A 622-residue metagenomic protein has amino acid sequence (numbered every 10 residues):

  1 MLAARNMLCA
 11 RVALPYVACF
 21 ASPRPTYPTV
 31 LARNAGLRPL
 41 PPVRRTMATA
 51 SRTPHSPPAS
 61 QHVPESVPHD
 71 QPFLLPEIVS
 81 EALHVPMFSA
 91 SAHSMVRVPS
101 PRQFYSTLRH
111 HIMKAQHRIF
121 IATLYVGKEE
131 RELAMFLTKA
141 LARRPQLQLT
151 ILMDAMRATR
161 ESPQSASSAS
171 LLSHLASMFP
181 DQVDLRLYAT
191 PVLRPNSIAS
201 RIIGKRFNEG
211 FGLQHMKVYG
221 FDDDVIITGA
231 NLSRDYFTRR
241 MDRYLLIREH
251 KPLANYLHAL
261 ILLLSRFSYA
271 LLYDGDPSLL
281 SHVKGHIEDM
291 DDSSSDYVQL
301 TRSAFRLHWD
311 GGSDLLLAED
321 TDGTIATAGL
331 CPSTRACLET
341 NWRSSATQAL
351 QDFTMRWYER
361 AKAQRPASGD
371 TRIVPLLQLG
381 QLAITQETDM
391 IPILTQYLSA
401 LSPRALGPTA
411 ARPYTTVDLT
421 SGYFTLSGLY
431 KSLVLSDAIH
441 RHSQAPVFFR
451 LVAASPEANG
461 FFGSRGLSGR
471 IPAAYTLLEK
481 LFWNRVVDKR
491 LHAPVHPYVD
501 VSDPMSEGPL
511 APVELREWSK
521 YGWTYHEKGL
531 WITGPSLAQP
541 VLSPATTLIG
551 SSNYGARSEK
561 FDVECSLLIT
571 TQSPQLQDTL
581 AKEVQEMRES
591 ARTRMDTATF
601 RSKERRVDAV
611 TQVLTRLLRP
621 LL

Functional and structural regions predicted by a protein language model:
L2-M113, R131-I226, A230, R234-L272 (+1 more regions): PLD/PLD-like phosphodiesterase catalytic module centered on the HKD motif
F20, L31, P277, T301 (+8 more regions): Generic alpha-helical secondary structure signal
P57-V96, P101, D292-A400: Active-site cores of enzymes that catalyze phosphoryl transfer or operate on phosphate-rich substrates
F104-L108, I112, M390-G407: Structured alpha-helical segments in the cores of large, soluble enzyme domains
Q116-H117, I121-L124, S421: Short acidic, glycine-rich surface-loop motifs adjacent to enzyme active sites
P191-R194, N208-W357, A367: Eukaryotic endomembrane system proteins
